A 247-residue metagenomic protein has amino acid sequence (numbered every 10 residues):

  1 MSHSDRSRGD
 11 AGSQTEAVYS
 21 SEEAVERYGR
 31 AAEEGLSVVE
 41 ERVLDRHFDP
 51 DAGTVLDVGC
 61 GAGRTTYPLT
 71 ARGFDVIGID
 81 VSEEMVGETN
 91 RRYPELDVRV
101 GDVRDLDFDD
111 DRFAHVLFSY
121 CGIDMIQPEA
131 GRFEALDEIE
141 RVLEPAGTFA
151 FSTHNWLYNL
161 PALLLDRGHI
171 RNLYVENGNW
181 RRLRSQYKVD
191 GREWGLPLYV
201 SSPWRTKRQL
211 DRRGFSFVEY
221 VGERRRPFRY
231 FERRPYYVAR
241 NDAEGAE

Functional and structural regions predicted by a protein language model:
M1-D51: Conserved class I S-adenosyl-L-methionine
A52-G61: Conserved class I S-adenosyl-L-methionine
A62-D105: Class I SAM-dependent methyltransferase SAM/SAH-binding core
R104-V116: A short acidic, Gly/Pro-enriched loop at the edge of an enzyme's catalytic core that lines a small-molecule cofactor
H115-A130: A short SAM/SAH-binding and catalytic strip from SAM-dependent methyltransferases
F133-P145: A short glycine-rich, Lys/Arg-flanked "PGG" loop and its adjoining helix->strand segment in the class I
F151-Q209: SAM-dependent methyltransferase
R229-E247: Core SAM-dependent methyltransferase catalytic element
